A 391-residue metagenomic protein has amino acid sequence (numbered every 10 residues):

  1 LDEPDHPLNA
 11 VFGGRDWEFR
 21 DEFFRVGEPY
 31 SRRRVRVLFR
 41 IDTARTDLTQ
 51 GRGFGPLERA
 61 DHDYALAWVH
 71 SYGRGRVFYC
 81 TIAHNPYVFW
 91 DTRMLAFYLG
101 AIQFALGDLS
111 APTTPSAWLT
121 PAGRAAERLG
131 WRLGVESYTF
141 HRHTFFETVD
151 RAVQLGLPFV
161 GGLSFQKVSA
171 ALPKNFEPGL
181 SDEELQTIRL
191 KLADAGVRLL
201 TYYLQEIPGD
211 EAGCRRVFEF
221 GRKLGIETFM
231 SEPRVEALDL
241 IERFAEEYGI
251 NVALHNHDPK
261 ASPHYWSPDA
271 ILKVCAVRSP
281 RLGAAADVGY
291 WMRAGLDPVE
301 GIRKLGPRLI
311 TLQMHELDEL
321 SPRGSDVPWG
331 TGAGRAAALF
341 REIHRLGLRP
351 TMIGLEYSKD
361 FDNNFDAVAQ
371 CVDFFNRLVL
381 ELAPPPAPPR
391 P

Functional and structural regions predicted by a protein language model:
L1-G73: Catalytic beta-strand/loop cores that center a nucleophilic Ser/Cys/Thr and support acyl-enzyme chemistry
A44-A122: Extracellular ligand-binding/catalytic regions of CAZymes and related secreted enzymes and adhesion modules
T81, G134-Y138, G161-L163, L200-Y203 (+5 more regions): A cross-family glycoside hydrolase active-site/sugar-binding cleft signature
R93, F176-E184, G209, R216 (+5 more regions): Alpha-helix N-cap and loop-to-helix initiation/capping positions
P121-S137, H141-F159, L272-A286, M292-P391: Histidine-acidic metal/acid-base catalytic patches
F159, L185, L190-A284, M292-L296 (+3 more regions): Active-site acidic/histidine proton-transfer and metal-coordination neighborhood in alpha/beta enzyme cores
G161-T187: Glycine-rich, proline-tolerant flexible connector loops at the mouths of alpha/beta enzymes
V168-N175, L254, A261, R293 (+2 more regions): A short acidic, helix-capping loop that chelates divalent metal ions and anchors anionic groups
